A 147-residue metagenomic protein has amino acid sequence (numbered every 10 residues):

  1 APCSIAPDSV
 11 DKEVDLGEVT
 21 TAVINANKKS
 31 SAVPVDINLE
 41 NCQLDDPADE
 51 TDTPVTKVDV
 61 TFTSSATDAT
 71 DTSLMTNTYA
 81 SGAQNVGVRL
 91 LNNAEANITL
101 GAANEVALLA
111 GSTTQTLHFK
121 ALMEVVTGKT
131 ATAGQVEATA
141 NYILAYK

Functional and structural regions predicted by a protein language model:
A1-K147: Mature extracellular/passenger domains of Gram-negative fimbrial/pilin and adhesin proteins
